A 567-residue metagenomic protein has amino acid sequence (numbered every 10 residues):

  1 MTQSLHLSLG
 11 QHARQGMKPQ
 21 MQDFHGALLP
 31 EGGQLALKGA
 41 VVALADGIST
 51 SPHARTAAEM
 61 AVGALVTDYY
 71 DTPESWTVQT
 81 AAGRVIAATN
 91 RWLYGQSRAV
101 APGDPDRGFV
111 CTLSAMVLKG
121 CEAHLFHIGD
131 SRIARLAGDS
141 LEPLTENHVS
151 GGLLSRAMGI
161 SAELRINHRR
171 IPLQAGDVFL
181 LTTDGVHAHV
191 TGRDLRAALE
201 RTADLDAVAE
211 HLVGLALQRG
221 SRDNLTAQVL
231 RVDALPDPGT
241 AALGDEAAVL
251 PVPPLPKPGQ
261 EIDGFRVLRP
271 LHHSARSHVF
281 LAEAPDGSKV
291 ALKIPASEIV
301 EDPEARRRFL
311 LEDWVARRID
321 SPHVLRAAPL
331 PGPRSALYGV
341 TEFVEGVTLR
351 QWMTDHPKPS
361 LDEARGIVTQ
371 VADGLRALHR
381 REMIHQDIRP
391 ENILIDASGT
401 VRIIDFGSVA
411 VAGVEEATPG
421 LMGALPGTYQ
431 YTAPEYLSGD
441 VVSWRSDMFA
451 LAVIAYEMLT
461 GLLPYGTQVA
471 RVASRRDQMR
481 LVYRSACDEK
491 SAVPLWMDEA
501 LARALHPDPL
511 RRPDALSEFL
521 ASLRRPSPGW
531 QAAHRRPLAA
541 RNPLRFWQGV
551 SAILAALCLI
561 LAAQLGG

Functional and structural regions predicted by a protein language model:
M1-A291, S297-L311, R318-D320, G332-Y338 (+3 more regions): PP2C/PPM-type serine/threonine phosphatase catalytic domain
D320-A328: Conserved HxN/HPN-centered segment at the entrance to the catalytic loop of eukaryotic protein kinase-like domains
R334-T348, W352: Conserved short submotifs of the Hanks-type protein kinase catalytic core that shape the nucleotide-binding pocket
L361-A372: Conserved short alpha-helix within the protein kinase catalytic core
D373-M383: Protein kinase catalytic-loop region centered on the HRD/HxD motif
E415-P426: Regulatory activation segment
Q430-W530: C-terminal lobe helix-coil module of Hanks-type protein kinase domains
